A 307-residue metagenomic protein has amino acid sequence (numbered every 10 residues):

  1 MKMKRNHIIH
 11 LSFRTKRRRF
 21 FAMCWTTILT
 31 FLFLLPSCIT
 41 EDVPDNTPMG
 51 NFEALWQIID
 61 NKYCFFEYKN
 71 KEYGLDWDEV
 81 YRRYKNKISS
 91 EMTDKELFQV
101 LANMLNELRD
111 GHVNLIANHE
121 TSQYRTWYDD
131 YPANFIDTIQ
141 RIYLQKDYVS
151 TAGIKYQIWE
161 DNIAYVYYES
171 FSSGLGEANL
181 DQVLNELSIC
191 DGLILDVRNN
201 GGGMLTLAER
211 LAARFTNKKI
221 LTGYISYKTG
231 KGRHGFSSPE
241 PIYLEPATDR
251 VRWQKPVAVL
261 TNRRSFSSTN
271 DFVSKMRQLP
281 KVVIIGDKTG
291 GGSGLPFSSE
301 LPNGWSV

Functional and structural regions predicted by a protein language model:
M1-D45: Bacterial Sec-dependent N-terminal signal peptides
L32, L187-I189, V251: Alpha-helix termination/capping residues and helix-transition junctions
C38-K228, G235-I242, P256, S298: Flexible, low-complexity junctional segments that flank or bridge functional domains
T206-V307: Conserved acidic, small-residue-rich alpha-beta core segments centered on
